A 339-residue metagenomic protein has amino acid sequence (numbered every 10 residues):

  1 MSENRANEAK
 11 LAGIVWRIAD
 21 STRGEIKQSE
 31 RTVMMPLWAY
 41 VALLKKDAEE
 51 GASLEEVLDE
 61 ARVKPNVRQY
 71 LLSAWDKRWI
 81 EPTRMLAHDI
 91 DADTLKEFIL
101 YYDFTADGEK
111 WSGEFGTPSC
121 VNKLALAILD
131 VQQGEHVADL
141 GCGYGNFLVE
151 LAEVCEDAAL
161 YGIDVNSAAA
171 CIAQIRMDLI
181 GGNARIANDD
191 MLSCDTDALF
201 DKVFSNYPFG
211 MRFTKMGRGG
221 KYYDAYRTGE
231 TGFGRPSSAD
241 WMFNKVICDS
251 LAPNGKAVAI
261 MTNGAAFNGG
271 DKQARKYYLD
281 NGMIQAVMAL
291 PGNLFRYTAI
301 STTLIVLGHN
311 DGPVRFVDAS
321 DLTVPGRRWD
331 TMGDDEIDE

Functional and structural regions predicted by a protein language model:
M1-E49: Non-catalytic accessory regions of SAM-dependent methyltransferases
S2-A6, D201-E339: A conserved structural/catalytic subdomain of Rossmann-like adenosyl-cofactor enzymes
A9, S29-W38, K96, S119 (+3 more regions): Non-catalytic, well-ordered alpha-helical scaffold segments
K10, I14, V165, A239: Soluble or luminal CAZymes and related metallo-dependent hydrolases
L11-R23, E50-R62, S320-P325: Auxiliary N-terminal substrate/complex-recognition segments of SAM-dependent methyltransferases
A19-D20, L126-D130, C248: Generic structural signal for well-ordered alpha-helical scaffold segments
S29-W111: Long recognition/docking surfaces used for binding and targeting
W111-S205, G210-R212, E230, N254 (+3 more regions): Conserved S-adenosyl-L-methionine
